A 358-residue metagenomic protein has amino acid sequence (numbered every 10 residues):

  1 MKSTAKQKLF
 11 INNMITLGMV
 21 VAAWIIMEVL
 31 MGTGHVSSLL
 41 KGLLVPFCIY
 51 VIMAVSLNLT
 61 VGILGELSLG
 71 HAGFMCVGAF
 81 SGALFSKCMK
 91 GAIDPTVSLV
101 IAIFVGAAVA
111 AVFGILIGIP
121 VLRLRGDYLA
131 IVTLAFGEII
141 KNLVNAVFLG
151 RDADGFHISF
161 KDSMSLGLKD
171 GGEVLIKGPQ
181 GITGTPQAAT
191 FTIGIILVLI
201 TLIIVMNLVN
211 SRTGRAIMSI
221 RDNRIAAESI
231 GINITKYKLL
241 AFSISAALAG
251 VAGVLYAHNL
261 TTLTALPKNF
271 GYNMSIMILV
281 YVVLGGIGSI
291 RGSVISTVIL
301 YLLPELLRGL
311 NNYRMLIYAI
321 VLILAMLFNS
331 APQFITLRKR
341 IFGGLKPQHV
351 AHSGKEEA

Functional and structural regions predicted by a protein language model:
M1-A358: Transmembrane alpha-helices and adjacent helix-loop boundaries
